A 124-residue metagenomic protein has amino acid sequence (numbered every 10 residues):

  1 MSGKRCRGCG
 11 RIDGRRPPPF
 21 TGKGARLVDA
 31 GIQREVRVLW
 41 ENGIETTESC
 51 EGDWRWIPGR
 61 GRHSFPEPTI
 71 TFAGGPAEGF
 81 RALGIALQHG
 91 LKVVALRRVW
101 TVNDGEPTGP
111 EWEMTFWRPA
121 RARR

Functional and structural regions predicted by a protein language model:
M1-R124: Structured alpha/beta or helical-core interaction and ligand-binding surfaces enriched in interleaved
